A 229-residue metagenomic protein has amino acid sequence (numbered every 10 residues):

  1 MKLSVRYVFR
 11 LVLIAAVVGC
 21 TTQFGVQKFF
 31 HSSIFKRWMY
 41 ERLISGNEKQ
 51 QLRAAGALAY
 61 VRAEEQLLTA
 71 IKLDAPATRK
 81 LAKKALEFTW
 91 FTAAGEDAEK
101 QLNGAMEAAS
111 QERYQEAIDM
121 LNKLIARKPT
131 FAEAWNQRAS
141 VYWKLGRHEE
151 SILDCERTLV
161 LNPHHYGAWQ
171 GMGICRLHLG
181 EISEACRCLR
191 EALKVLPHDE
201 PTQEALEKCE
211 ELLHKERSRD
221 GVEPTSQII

Functional and structural regions predicted by a protein language model:
T21-H31, K49-V61, T69-K72, K80-T92 (+3 more regions): Structural detector for internal amphipathic alpha-helices that build alpha-solenoid repeat scaffolds
E48, A98, A132-E133, Y166-G167 (+1 more regions): Helix-start (N-cap) detector for alpha-helical repeat units in TPR-like alpha-solenoids, especially tetratricopeptide
Y60, F88-T92, S110, K144 (+2 more regions): Register position in tetratricopeptide repeats
E191-I229: Terminal, low-structured helical/coil segments at or just beyond the last alpha-helical repeat
